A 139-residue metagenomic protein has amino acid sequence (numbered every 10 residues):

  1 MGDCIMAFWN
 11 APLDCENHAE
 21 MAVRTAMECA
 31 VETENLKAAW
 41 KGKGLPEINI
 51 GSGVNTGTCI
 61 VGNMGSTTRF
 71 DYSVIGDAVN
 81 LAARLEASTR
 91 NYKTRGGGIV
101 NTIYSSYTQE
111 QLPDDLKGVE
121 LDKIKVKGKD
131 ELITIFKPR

Functional and structural regions predicted by a protein language model:
M1-G2, G42-G53, G96-S106: Acidic/histidine metal-binding catalytic segments
M1-P12, G57-T58: Short acidic-rich active-site patches of cyclic nucleotide enzymes
I5, F70, V100: Flexible, nucleotide-binding loop/lid elements of kinase catalytic cores
A11-S52, T56, D77-N91, K117: Alpha-helical scaffold within the catalytic cores of cyclic-nucleotide enzymes
N17, F70-D71: Short beta-alpha connecting loops at secondary-structure transitions that line or flank enzyme active sites
C59, S88-R139: Cytosolic regulatory/linker segments at or just downstream of nucleotide-handling modules in signal-transduction
N63-G65: Cytochrome P450 core scaffold surrounding the K-helix E-X-X-R motif and the conserved "meander" helix-loop region
T68-R69, G118: Short secondary-structure boundary/capping segments
